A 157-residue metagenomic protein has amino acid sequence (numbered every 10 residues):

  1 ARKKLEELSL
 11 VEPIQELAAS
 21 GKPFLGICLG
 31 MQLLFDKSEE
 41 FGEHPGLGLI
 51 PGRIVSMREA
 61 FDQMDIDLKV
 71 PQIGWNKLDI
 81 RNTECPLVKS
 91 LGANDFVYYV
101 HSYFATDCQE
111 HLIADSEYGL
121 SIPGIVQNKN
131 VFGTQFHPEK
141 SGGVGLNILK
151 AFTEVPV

Functional and structural regions predicted by a protein language model:
R2-Q72: Cysteine-nucleophile active-site neighborhood
A19, R53-V157: Amide-donor transfer/coupling interface in amidating biosynthetic enzymes
